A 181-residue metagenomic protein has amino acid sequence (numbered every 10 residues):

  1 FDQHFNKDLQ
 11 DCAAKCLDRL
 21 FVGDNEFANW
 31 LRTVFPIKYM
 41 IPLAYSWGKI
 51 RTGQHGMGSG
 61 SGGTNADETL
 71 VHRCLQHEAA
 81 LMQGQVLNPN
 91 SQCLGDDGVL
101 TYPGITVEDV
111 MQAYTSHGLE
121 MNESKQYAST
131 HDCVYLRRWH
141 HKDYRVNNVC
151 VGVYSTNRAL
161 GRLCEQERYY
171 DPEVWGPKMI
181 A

Functional and structural regions predicted by a protein language model:
F1-A181: Core nucleotidyl-transferase/polymerase catalytic module
